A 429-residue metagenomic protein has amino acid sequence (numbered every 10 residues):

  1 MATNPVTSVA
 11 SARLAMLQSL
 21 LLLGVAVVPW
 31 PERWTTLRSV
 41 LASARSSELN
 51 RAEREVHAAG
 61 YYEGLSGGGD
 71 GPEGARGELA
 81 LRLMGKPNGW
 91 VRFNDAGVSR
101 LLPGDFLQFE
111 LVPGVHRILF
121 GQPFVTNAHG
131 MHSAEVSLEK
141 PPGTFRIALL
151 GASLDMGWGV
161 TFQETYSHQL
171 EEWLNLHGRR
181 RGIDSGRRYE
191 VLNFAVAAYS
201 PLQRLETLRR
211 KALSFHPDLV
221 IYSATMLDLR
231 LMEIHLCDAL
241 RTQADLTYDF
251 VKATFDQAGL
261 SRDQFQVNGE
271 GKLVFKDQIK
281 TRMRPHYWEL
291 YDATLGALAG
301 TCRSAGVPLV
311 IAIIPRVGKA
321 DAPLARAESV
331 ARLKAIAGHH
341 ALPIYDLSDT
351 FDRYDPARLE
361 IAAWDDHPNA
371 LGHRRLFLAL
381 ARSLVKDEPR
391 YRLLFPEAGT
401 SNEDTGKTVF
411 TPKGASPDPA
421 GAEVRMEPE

Functional and structural regions predicted by a protein language model:
V6-L14, A26-G85, T225-A335, L342 (+3 more regions): Serine-dependent acyl-ester chemistry module
S47-G182, R353-D355: Membrane/wall-proximal cationic-aromatic binding patches
Q108-P123, P141, R146-A148, L154-D249: Conserved SGNH/GDSL esterase-like catalytic core that processes O-acyl groups on lipids and polysaccharides
M131-E135, R204-K211, A293-A297, E328-A331: Alpha-helical scaffolding within the catalytic cores of extracellular/periplasmic polymer-degrading hydrolases
A152, R204, V220, C302 (+3 more regions): Generic structural signal for small/hydrophobic residues in well-ordered secondary structure, especially within
S153-T161, N193-F194, A198, R284-W288 (+2 more regions): Second-shell loop/turn segments in exported
L205, W288, D292, A370-A381: Short, amphipathic alpha-helical "lid/cap" segments that border enzyme active or binding sites
A379-R390: C-terminal alpha-helix
